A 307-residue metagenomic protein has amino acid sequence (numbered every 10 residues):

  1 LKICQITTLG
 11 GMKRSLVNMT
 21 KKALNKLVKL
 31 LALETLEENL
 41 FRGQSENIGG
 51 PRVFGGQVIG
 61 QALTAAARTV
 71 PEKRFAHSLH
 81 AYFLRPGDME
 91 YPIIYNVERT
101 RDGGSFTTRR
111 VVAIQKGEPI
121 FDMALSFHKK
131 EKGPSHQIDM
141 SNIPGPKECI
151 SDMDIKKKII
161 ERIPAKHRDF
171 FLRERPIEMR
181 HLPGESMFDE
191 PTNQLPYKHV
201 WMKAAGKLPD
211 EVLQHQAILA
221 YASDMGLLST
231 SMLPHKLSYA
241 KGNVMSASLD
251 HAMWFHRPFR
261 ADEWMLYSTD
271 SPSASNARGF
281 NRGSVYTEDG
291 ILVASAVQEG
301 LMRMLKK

Functional and structural regions predicted by a protein language model:
K13-K307: Terminal targeting signals and extreme-terminal segments of soluble enzymes
